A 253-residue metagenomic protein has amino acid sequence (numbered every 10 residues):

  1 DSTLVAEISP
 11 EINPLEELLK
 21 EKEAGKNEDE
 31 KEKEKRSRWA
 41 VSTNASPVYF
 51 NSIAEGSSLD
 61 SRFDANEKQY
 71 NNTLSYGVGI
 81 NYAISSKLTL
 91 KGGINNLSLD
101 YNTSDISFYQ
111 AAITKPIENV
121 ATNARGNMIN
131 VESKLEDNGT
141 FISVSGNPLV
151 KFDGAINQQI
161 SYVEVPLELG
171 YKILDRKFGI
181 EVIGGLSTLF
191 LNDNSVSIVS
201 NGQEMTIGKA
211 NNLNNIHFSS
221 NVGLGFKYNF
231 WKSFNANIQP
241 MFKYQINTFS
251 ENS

Functional and structural regions predicted by a protein language model:
D1-N127: Conserved catalytic residues of ABC-type ATPase nucleotide-binding domains
K35-T43, S86-L88, S161-V163, R176-I180 (+2 more regions): Outer-envelope beta-barrel architecture signal
A40-A45, N130-L135, L186-F190: Short acidic/polar alpha-helix capping motifs at helix-coil junctions
T43, Y76-I84, I94-N96, V165-Y171 (+5 more regions): Residues on the lipid-exposed face of transmembrane beta-strands in outer-membrane beta-barrel proteins
A45-I53, N96-D100, L186-N194, F242-T248: Transmembrane beta-strands of outer-membrane beta-barrel pores
A54-S58, F63-Q69, T103-I160, L191-N215 (+1 more regions): Extracellular/periplasm-exposed beta-strand and loop segments of Gram-negative cell-envelope proteins, dominated by
S86-L90, L97-L99, S145-D193: Long, positively charged binding patches that form subdomain-scale interaction surfaces for polyanionic ligands
Q158, Y171-F234, Y244-Q245: Outer-membrane beta-barrel transmembrane domain signature
